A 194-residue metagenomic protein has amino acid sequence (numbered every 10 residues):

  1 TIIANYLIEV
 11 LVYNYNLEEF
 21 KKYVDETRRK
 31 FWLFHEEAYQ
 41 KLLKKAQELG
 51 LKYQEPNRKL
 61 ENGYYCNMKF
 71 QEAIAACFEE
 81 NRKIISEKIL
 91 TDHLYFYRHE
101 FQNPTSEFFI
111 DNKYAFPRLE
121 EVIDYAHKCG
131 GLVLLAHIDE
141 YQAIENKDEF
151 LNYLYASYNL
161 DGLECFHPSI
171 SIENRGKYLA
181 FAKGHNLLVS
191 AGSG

Functional and structural regions predicted by a protein language model:
T1-A76, G162-S193: A metal-dependent hydrolase metal-coordination microenvironment
T1-Y6, E18, N103-T105, F109-G192: An N-terminally biased module of ancient metal coordination in phosphate/nucleic-acid-related enzymes
K30, F34, A38, I85-D92 (+2 more regions): Alpha-helix capping and helix-coil boundary motifs
Y64, M68-A136: Conserved acidic, metal-coordinating active-site core of Asp-based, Mg2+-dependent phosphoryl-transfer enzymes
